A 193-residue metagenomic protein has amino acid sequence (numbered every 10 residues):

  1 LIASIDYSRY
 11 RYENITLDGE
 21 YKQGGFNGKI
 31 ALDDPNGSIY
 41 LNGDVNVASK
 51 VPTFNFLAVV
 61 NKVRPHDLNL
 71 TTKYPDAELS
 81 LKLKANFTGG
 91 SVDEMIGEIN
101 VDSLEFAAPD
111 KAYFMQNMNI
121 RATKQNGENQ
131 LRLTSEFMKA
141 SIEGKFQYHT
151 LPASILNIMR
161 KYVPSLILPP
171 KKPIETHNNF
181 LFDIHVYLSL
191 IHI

Functional and structural regions predicted by a protein language model:
L1-K82, G90-I191: Interface amphipathic segments
